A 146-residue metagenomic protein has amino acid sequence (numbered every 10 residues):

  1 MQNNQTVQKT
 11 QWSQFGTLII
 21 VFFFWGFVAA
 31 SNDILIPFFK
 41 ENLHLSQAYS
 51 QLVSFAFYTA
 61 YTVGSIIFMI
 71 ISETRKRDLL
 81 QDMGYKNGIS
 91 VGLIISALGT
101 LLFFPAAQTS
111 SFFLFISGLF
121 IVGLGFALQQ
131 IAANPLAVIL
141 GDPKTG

Functional and structural regions predicted by a protein language model:
S13-L45, S65-F68: Extracytoplasmic
G16, L45-A56: Loop-to-transmembrane helix entry
V21, V53-S54, G118, G146: Hydrophobic positions within alpha-helical transmembrane segments of Major Facilitator Superfamily-type secondary
F23, G99, S111-Q129: Hydrophobic core of transmembrane alpha-helices in multi-pass small-molecule transporters, especially MFS/SLC-type
G26, S90-T109: C-terminal ends and interior cores of transmembrane alpha-helices in multi-pass membrane transporters/permeases
Q51-D78: Central cavity-lining transmembrane alpha-helices of secondary-active solute carriers, predominantly the Major
D82-I89, F115: Primarily marks hydrophobic transmembrane alpha-helices of the MFS/SLC 12-helix fold
L128-D142: Intracellular juxtamembrane helix-capping segments at the cytosolic ends of symmetry-related transmembrane helices
